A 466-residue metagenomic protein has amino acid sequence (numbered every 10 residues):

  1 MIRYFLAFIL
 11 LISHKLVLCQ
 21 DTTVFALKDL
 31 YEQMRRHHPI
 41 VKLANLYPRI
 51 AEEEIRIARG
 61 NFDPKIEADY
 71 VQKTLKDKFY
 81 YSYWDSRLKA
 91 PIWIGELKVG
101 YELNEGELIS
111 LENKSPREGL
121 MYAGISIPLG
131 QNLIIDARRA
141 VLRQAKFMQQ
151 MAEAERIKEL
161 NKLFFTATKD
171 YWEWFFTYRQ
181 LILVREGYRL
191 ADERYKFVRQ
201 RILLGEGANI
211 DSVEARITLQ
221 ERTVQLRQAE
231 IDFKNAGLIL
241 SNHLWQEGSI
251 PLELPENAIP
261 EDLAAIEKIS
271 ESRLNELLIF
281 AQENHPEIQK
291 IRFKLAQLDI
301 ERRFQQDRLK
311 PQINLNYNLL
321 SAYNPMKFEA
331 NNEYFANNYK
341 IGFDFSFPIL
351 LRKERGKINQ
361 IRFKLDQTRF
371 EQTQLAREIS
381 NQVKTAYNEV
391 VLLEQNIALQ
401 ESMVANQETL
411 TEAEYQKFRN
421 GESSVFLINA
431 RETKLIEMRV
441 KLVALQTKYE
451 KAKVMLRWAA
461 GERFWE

Functional and structural regions predicted by a protein language model:
M1-T22: Bacterial Sec-dependent N-terminal signal peptides
C19-F79, I125, G130-A140, Q144-K146 (+6 more regions): Bacterial Sec-pathway N-terminal export signals of envelope proteins
D21-T22, D69-I127, A258-I269, R302-R303 (+2 more regions): Small/polar, glycine/serine/threonine/aspartate-rich low-complexity segments that form flexible
Y31, V41-A44, P48-A58, E159 (+6 more regions): Amphipathic alpha-helical coiled-coil segments
K42-L46, R59, G95-E118, L129-E155 (+8 more regions): Sec/SRP-type N-terminal targeting helices
R59-F62, K89-I92, K98-G100, E118-G124 (+9 more regions): Membrane-embedded alpha-helical bundles of multi-pass transporters/translocases, especially carrier/permease families
E155-L277, E389, K434-L435, L442 (+1 more regions): Periplasmic alpha-helical coiled-coil/stalk elements that build and connect Gram-negative outer-membrane
A229, P286, L445: Metallo-beta-lactamase
